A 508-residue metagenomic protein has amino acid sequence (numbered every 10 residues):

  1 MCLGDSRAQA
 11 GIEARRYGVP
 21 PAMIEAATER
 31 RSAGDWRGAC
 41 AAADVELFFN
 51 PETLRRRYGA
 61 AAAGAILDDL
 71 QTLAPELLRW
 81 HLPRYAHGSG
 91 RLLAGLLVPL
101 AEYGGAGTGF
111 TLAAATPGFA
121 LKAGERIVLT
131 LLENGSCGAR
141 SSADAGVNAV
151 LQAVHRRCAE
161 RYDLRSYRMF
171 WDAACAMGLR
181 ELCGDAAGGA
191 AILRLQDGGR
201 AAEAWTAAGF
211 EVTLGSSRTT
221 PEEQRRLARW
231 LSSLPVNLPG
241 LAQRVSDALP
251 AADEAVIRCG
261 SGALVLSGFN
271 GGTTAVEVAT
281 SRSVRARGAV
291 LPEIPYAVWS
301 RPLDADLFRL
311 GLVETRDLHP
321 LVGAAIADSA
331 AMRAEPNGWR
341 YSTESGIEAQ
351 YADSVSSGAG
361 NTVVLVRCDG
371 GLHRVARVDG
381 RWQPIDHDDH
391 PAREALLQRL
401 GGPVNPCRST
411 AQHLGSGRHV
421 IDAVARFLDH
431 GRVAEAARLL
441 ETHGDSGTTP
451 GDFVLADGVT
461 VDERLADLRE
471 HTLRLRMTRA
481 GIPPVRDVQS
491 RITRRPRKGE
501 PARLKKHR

Functional and structural regions predicted by a protein language model:
M1-Y17, E394-C407: Membrane-interacting alpha-helical segments
L3-A14, V45-E293, T460-H507: Long, charge-patterned amphipathic interaction tracts in eukaryotic proteins
A22-D35, G380-W382, D388-T449: Alpha-helical segment of the N-proximal tetratricopeptide repeat
I24, R30-D44, P51-L54: N-terminal ordered "arm"
T274-V276, R285-A289, E293-A297, R301 (+4 more regions): Long, low-complexity intrinsically disordered regions
A305-T410: Long, contiguous interaction/recruitment modules in multidomain scaffold/adaptor proteins
D429, L455-R464: Alpha-helical adaptor scaffolds
